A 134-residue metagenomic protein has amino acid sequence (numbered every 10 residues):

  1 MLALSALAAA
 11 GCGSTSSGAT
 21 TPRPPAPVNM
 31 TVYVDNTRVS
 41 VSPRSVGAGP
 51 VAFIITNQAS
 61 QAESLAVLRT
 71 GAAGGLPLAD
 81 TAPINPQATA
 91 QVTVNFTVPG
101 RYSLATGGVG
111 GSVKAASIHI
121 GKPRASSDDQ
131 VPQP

Functional and structural regions predicted by a protein language model:
M1-A3: N-terminal export and membrane-targeting signals
L7, G11-N36, V41, V109-P134: Extracytoplasmic/periplasmic copper-protein system
T31-Y33, S40, S45, I54 (+3 more regions): Generic structural detector for well-ordered beta-strands
S42-Q61, Q91-T106: Beta-strand cores of secreted/periplasmic/IMS beta-sandwich domains, seen most often in copper-related folds
G47-A48, G71-A73, G111: Short, surface-exposed beta-strand-loop junctions and turns on beta-sheet-rich folds
S64-L68: Beta-strand signatures of extracellular beta-sandwich domains
R69-V98, I120, S126-P134: Extracytoplasmic beta-sandwich strand-turn segments characteristic of Greek-key/jelly-roll folds
